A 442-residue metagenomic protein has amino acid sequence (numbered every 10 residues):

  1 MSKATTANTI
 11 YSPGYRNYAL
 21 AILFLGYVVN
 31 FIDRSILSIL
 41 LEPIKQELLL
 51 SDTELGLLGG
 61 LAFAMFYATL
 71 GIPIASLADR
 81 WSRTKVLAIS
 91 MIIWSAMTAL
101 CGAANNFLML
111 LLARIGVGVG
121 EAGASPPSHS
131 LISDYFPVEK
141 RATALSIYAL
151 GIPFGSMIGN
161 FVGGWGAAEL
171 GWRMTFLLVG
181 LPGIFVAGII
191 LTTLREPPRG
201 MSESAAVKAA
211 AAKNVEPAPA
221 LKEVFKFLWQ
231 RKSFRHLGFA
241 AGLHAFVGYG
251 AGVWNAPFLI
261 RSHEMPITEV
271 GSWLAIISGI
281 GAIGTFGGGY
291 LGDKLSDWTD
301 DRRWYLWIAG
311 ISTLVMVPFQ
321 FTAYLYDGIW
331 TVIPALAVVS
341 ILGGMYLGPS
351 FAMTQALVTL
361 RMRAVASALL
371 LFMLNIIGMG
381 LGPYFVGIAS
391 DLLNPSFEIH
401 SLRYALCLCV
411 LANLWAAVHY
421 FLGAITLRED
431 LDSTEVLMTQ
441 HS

Functional and structural regions predicted by a protein language model:
T5-S12, M201-G238, S262: Juxtamembrane intracellular "pre-TM" segments in multi-pass secondary transporters
L37-S38, R231-F286, G343-L347, F351 (+1 more regions): Extracytoplasmic gate region of multi-pass secondary transporters
S38-T69: Extracellular/periplasmic helix-loop-helix junction of adjacent transmembrane segments in MFS-like secondary
L49, S82, A103-M109, P137 (+1 more regions): Helix-breaking motifs and short loop linkers at transmembrane-helix boundaries and internal kinks in secondary membrane
T69-L108: Conserved MFS/SLC helix-loop-helix module at the cytosolic interface between two early adjacent transmembrane helices
A113-P153: Cytoplasmic helix-loop-helix junction between adjacent transmembrane helices in 12-TM secondary transporters
Y148-R199: Helix-loop-helix hairpin linking two adjacent transmembrane segments in secondary transporters
I189-T193, V317-F319, A323-Y324, C407-M438: Multi-pass alpha-helical transporter architecture, strongest for 12-TM Major Facilitator/SLC carriers used
